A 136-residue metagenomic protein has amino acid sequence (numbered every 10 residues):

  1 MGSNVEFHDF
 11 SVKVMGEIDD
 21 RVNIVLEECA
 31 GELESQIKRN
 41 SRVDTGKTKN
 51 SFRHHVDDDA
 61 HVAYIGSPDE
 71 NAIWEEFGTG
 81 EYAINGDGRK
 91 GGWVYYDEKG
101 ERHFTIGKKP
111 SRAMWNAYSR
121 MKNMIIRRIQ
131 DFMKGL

Functional and structural regions predicted by a protein language model:
M1-A72, N85-L136: Short, Lys/Arg-rich flexible segments
W74-E76: His/Glu-rich zincin catalytic helix
T79: Small/polar-residue-rich segments within soluble enzyme cores
